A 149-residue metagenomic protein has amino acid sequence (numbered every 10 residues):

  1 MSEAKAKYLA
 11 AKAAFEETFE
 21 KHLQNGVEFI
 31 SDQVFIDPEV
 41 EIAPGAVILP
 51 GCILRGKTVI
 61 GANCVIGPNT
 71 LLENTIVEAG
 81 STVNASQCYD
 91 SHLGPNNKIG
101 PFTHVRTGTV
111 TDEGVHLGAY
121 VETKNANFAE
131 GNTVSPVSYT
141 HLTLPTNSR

Functional and structural regions predicted by a protein language model:
M1-Q33, D37-V40, P44-G45, G51 (+2 more regions): Terminal amphipathic alpha-helical/low-complexity segments used for targeting or macromolecular assembly
A10-A14, E78, A129: Residue-level signal for well-ordered alpha-helical positions
T133-Y139: A beta-strand-loop signature enriched in Asp, Gly, Thr, and Trp that corresponds to the sialidase/neuraminidase Asp-box
T140-T146: Conserved small/polar residues in nucleotide/adenosyl-binding loops
